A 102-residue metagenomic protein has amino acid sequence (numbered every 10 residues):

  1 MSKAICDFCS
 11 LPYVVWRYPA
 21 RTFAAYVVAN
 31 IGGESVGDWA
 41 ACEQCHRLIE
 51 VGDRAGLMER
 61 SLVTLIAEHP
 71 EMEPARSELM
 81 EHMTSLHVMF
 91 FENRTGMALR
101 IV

Functional and structural regions predicted by a protein language model:
M1-E34, S61-E68: Short recognition patches in nucleic-acid-associated and regulatory proteins
W16, C42, G96-M97: N-terminal processing/targeting junctions
A24-Y26, R47, T95-L99: Amphipathic alpha-helical interaction segments
G32-S61: Short metal-binding segments enriched for Cys and/or His
D53-V102: Short, intrinsically disordered terminal segments enriched in charged and Pro/Gly residues
